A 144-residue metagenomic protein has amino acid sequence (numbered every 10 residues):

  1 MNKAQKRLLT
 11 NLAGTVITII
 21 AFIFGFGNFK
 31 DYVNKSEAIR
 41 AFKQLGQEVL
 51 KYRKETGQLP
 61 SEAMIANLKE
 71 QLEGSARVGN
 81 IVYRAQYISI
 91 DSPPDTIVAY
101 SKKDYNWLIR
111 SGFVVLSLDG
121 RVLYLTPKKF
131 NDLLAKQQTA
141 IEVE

Functional and structural regions predicted by a protein language model:
N2-I90, F130-E144: Conserved hydrophobic/amphipathic alpha-helical signal-anchor segments
Q44, E73-P127: Active-site-flanking ligand-binding surface segments in enzyme catalytic domains
